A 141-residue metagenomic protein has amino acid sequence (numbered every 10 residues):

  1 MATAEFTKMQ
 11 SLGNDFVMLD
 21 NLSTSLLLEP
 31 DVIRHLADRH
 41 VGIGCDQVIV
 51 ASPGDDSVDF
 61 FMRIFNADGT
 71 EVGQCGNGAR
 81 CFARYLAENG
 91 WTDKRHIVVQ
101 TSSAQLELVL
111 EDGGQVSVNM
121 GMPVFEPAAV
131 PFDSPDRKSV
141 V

Functional and structural regions predicted by a protein language model:
M1-D112: A glycine-rich beta-to-alpha transition motif near the start of alpha/beta enzyme domains, typified by
E29-D38, E126-D136: Short charge-dense sequence patches
S103-P135: Catalytic phosphate-donor-binding core of small-molecule kinases
K138-V141: Conserved small/polar residues in nucleotide/adenosyl-binding loops
